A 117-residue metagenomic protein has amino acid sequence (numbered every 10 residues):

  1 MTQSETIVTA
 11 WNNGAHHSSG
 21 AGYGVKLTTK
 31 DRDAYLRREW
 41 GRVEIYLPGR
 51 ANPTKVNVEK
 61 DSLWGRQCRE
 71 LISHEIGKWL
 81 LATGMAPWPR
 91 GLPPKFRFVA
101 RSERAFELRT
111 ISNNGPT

Functional and structural regions predicted by a protein language model:
M1-T117: Acidic, low-complexity intrinsically disordered regions
